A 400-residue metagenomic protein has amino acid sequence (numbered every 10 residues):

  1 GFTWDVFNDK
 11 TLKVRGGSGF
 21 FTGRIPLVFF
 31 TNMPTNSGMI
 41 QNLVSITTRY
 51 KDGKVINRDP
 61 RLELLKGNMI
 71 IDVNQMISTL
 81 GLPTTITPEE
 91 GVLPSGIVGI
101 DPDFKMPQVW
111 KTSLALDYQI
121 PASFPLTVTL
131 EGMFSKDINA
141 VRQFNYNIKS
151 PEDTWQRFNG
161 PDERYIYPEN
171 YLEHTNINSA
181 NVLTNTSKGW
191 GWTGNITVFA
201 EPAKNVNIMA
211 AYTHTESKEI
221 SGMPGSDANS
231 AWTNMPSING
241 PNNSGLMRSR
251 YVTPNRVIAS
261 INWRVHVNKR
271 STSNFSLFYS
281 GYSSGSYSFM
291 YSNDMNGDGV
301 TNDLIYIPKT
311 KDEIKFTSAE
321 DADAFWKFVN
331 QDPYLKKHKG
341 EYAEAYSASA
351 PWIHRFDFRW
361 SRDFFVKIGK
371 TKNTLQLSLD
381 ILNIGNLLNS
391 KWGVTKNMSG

Functional and structural regions predicted by a protein language model:
F2-W4, L114-Y118, I196-A200, A210 (+4 more regions): Residues on the lipid-exposed face of transmembrane beta-strands in outer-membrane beta-barrel proteins
T3-V182, P351: Solvent-exposed loop/turn elements at secondary-structure boundaries
V6-L12, P121-P125, P202-N205, H266-F275 (+1 more regions): Short loop/turn motifs that connect adjacent beta-strands in outer-membrane beta-barrel proteins
L43, P94-I100, H174-L183, I238-G245 (+3 more regions): Extracytoplasmic loops and strand-loop junctions of Gram-negative outer membrane beta-barrel proteins
L82-I86, T272-G369, Q376: Extracytoplasmic gating/loop element in the C-terminal half of outer-membrane beta-barrel translocons and assembly
Q108-W110, W190-W192, T253-V257, W352-F356 (+1 more regions): Residues that define the transmembrane beta-barrel architecture of outer-membrane proteins
T129-R270, N274-G285: Gram-negative outer-membrane beta-barrel transporters
A348-S349, N389-G400: C-terminal beta-signal and terminal closure region of outer-membrane beta-barrel proteins
